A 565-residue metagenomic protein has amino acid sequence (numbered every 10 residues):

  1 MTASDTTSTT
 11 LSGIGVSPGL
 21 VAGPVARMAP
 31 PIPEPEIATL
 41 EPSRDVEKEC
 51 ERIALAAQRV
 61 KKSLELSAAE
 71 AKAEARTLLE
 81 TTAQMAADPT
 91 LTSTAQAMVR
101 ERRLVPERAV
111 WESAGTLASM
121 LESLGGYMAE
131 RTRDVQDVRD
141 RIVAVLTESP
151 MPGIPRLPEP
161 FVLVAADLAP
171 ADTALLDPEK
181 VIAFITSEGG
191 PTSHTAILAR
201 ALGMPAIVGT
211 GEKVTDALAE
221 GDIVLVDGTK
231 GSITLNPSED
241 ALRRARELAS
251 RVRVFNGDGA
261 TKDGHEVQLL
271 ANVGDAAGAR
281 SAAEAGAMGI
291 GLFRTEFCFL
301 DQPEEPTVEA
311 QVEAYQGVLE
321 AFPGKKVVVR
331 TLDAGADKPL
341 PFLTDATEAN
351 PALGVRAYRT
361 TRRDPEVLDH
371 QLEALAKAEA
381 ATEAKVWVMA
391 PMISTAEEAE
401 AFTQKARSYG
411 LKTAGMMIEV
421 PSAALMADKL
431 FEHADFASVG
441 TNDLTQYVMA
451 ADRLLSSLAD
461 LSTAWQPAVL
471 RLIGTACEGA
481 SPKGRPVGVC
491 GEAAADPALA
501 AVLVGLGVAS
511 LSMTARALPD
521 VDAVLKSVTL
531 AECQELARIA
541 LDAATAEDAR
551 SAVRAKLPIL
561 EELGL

Functional and structural regions predicted by a protein language model:
M1-E148: Conserved, well-structured core domains of diverse proteins
T2-E36, T147, I154-A287: Acidic, glycine-rich flexible loop/linker segments
L55, T90, E112, R133 (+14 more regions): Charged, alpha-helix-enriched surfaces in structured cytosolic catalytic cores of large nucleotide-utilizing machines
A57-K61, I197-R200, A283, C477 (+1 more regions): Residues within alpha-helical segments
K62-A73, L91-T92, L104, S123-E130 (+7 more regions): Intrinsically disordered or highly flexible coil/loop and linker segments, enriched in small and charged/polar residues
A118-L157, L225-R243, L430-S462: N-terminal-biased segments
V252-L565: Conserved alpha/beta-domain cores
